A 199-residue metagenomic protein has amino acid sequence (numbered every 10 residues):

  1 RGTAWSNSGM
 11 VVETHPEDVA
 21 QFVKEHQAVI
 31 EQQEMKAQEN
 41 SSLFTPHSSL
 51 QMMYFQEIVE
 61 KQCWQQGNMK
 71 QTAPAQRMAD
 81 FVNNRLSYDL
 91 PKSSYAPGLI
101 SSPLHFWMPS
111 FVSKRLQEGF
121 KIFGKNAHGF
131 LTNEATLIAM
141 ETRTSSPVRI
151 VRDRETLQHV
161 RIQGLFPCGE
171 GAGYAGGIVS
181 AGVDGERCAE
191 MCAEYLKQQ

Functional and structural regions predicted by a protein language model:
R1-P103: An anion/pyrophosphate-binding glycine-rich loop and adjacent beta-alpha core in soluble alpha-beta enzymes
E17-Q21, N126, L196: Short helix-capping/linker segments at secondary-structure and domain boundaries
D18-F22, Q158-R161, A175-I178: Short helix/loop capping segments that flank catalytic or ligand/cofactor-binding pockets
D80-G98, M108, V112-R115, I150-R152 (+1 more regions): Catalytic cofactor-binding cores of redox enzymes
F81-N84, G119, F123-N126, C192-Y195: Change "in soluble alpha/beta enzymes" to "in soluble alpha/beta proteins
L99-G173: A glycine-rich dinucleotide-binding beta-alpha-beta segment and adjacent secondary-structure elements that constitute
L157-Q158, M191-Q199: Secondary-structure transition/capping motifs at alpha-helix termini and the adjoining loop/turn into the next element
G169-Y195: A conserved FAD-binding loop/helix module that cradles the flavin
